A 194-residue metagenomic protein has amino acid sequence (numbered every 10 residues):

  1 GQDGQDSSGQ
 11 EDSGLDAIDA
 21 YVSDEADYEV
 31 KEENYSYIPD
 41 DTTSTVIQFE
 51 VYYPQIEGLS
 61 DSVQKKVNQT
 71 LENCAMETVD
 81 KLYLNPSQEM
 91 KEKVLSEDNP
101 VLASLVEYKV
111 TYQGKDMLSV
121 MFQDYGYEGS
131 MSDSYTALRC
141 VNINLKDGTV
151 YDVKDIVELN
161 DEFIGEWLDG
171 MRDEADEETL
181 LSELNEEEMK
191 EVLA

Functional and structural regions predicted by a protein language model:
G1-A194: Compositionally biased intrinsically disordered regions enriched in Thr/Gly
